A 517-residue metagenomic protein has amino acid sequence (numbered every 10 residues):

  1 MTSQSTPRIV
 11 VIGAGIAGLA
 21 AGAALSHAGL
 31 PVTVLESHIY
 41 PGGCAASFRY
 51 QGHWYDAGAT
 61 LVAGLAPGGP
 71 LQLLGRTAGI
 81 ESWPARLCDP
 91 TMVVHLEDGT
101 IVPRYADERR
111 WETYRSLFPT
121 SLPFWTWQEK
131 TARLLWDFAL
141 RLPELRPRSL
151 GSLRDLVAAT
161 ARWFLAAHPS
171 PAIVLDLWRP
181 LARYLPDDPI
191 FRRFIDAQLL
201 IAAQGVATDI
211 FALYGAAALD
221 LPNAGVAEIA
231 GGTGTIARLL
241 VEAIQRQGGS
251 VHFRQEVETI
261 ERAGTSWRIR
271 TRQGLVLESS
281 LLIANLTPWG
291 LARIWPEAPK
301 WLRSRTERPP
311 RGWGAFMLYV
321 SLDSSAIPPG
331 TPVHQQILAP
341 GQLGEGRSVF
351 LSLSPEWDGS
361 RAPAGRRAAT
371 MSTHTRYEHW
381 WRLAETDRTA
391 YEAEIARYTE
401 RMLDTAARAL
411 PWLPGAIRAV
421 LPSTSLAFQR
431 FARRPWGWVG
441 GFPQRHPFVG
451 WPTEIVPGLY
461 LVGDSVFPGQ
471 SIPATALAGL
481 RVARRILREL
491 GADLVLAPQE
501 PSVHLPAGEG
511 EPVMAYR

Functional and structural regions predicted by a protein language model:
Q4-R146, P443: N-terminal glycine-rich phosphate/pyrophosphate-binding loop and immediately adjacent elements
A59, D464-L487: A conserved FAD-binding loop/helix module that cradles the flavin
E129-Q247, F431-P443: Active-site/ligand-binding neighborhood in enzyme catalytic cores
F191-G205, F350, R408-P468: A glycine-rich dinucleotide-binding beta-alpha-beta segment and adjacent secondary-structure elements that constitute
I244-V257: A conserved beta-strand/loop element that lines the FAD pocket in flavoprotein oxidoreductases
E256-A364, S502-H504: Mid-domain catalytic core of redox enzymes that form a hydrophobic substrate pocket/lid adjacent to a catalytic redox
R262, L487-R517: Active-site-proximal substrate-binding core of FAD-dependent oxidoreductases
D323-L426: C-terminal segments that line or cap access tunnels to active or ligand-binding sites in enzymes and enzyme-associated
